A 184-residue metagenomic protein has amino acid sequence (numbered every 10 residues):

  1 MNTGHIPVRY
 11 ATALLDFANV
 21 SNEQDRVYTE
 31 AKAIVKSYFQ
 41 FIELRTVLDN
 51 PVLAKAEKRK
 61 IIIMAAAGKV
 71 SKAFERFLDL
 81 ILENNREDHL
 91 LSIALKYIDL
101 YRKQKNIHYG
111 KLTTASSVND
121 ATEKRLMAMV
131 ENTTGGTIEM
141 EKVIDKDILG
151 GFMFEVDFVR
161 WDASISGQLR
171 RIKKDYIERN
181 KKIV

Functional and structural regions predicted by a protein language model:
M1-V184: Elongated, mostly alpha-helical coiled-coil "stalk/stator" tethers of large membrane protein machines
